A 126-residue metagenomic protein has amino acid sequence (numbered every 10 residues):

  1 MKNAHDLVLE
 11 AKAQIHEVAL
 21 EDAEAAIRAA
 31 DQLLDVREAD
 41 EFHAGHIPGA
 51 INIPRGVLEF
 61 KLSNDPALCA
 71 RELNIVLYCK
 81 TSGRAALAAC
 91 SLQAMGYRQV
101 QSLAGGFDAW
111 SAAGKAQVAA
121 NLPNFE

Functional and structural regions predicted by a protein language model:
M1-Q32, A39-N74, G83-E126: Rhodanese-like catalytic fold shared by cysteine-dependent sulfurtransferases and DSP/PTP-type phosphatases
Y78: Short, surface-exposed ligand- or partner-binding patches at beta-edge/loop junctions that are enriched in aromatics
